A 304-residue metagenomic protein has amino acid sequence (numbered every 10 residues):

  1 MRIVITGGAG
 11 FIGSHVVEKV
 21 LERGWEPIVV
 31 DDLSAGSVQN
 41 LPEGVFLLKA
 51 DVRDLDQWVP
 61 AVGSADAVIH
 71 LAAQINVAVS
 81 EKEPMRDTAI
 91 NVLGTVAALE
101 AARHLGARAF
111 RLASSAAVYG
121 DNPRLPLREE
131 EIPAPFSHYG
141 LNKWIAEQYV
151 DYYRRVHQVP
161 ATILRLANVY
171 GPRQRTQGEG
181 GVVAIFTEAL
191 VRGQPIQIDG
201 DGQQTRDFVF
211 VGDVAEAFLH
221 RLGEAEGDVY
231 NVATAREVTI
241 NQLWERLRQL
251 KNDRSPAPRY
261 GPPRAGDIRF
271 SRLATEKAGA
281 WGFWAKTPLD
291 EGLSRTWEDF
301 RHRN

Functional and structural regions predicted by a protein language model:
M1-V169, I268, R295: N-terminal Rossmann-like NAD(P)+-binding domain of SDR-like oxidoreductases, especially those catalyzing
H70, Q74, Q174, Q203-Q204: Glutamine-centric residue-chemistry signal
D121-P123, P172-Q174, K277: Short beta-loop-alpha junction of Rossmann-like oxidoreductase domains
G140, Q177-G180: Short, conserved loop/turn and helix-capping segments at secondary-structure boundaries that abut family-defining
I145, Y149, Y153, F186 (+2 more regions): Hydrophobic alpha-helix immediately C-terminal to the catalytic Tyr-X-X-X-Lys motif of short-chain
Q174-T176, D267-I268: Acidic pyrophosphate-coordinating catalytic loop
L190-N304: C-terminal substrate-binding subdomain of Rossmann-fold SDR/epimerase-dehydratase oxidoreductases
